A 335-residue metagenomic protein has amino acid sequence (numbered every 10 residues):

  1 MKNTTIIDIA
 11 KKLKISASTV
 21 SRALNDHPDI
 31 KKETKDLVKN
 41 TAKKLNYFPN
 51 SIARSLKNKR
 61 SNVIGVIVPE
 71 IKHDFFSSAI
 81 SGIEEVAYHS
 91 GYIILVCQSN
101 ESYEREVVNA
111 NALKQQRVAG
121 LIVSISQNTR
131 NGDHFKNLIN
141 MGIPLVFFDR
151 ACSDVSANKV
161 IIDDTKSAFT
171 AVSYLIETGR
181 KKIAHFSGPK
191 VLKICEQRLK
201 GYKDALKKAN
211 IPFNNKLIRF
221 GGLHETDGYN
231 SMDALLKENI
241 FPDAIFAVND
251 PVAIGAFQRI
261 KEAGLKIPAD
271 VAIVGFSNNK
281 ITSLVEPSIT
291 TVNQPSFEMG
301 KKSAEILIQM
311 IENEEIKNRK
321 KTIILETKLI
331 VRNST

Functional and structural regions predicted by a protein language model:
M1, T5, K59-S173, E177 (+2 more regions): Alpha-helical recognition/docking segments in bacterial nutrient-uptake and carbohydrate-utilization systems
M1-N62: N-terminal helix-turn-helix DNA-binding module of bacterial transcription factors
K12, A17-R22, L56-K72, Y174 (+1 more regions): Short beta-strand segments enriched in small/hydrophobic residues
P69-S78, V96-R105, Q127, R150 (+6 more regions): Hinge/beta->alpha junction and helix N-cap segments in small-molecule ligand-binding domains
H89-S90, M141, L206-F213, K237-F241 (+1 more regions): Short helix-capping segments at alpha-helix termini
K182, F213-L217, I267-A272: Short acidic capping loops at alpha-helix termini that bridge into adjacent secondary structure
D233-T335: Flexible loop/turn connectors
